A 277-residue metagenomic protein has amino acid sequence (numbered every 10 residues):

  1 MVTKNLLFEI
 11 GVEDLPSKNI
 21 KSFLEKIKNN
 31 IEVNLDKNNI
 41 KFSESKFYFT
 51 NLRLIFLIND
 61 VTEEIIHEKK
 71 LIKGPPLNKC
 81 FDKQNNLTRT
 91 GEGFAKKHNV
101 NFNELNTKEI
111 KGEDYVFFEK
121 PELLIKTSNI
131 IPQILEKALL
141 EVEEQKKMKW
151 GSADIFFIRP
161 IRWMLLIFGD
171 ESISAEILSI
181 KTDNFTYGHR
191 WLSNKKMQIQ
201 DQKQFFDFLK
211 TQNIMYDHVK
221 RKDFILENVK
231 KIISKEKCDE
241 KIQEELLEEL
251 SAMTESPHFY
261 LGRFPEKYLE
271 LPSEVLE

Functional and structural regions predicted by a protein language model:
V2-L276: Long, basic N-terminal domains or extensions that often function in RNA/ssDNA interaction or organelle/cellular
